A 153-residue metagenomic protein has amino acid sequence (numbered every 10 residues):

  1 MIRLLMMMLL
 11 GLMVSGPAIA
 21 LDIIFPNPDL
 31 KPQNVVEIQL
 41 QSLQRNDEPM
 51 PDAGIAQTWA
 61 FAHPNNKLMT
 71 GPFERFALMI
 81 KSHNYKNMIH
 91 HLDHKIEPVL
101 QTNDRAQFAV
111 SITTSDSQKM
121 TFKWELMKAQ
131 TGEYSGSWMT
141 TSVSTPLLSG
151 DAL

Functional and structural regions predicted by a protein language model:
M1-L4: Positively charged n-region of N-terminal signal peptides that target proteins for export
S15-P17: N-terminal signal peptide c-region/cleavage motif recognized by signal peptidases
A20-P28: Cleaved targeting-peptide boundary
K31-D47, F61: Short, aromatic-enriched amphipathic alpha-helices that serve as compact interaction elements
P49-N103: Short solvent-exposed beta->alpha transition segments
V99-L153: Exposed beta-sheet edge and beta->alpha loop/turn motif
